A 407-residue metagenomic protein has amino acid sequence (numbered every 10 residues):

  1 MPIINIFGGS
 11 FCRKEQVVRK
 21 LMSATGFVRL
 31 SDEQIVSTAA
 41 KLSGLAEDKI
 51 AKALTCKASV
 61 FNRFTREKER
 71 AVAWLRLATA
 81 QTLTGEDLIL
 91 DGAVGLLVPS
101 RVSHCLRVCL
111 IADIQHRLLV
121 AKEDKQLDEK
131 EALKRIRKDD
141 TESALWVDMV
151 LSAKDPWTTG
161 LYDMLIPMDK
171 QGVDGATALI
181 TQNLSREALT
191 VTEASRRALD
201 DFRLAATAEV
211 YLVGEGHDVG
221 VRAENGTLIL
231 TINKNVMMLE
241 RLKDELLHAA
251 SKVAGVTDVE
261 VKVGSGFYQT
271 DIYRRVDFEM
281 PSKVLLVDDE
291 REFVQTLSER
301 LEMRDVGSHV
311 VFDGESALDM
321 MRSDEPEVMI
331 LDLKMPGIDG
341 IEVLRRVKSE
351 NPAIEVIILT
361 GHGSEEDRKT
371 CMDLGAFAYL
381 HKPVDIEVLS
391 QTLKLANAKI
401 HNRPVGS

Functional and structural regions predicted by a protein language model:
Q295-M303: Charged docking surfaces used in two-component/phosphorelay signaling
D305-F312, M320: Short hydrophobic/Thr-rich beta-strand motif most characteristic of the beta2 strand and flanking loop of CheY-like
D313-S316, D339-E342: Acidic catalytic/metal-coordinating carboxylates
D324-I330: Active-site beta3 strand of CheY-like receiver
M335: Receiver (REC) domain active-site loop signature in two-component systems and cognate sites in sensor histidine kinases
V384-K394: C-terminal output helix
